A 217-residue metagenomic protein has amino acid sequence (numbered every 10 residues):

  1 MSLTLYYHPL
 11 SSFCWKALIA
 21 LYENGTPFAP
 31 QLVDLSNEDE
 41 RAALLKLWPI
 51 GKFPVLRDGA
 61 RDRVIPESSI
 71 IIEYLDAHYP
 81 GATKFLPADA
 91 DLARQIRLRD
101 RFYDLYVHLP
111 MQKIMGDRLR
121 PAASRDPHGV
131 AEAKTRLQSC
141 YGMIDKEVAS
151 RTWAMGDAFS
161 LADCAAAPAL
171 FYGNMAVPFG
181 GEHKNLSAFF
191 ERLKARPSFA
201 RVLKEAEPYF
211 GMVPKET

Functional and structural regions predicted by a protein language model:
M1-A131: GST-like domain detector, emphasizing the conserved glutathione-binding G-site in the N-terminal thioredoxin-like
H8, D34, L161, A206-E207: Short, solvent-exposed turn/loop segments enriched in Gly/Ser/Thr/Pro and often Arg
Q31, L203-K204: Residue-level detector of family-conserved "landmark" positions at structurally sensitive sites
R41, R120, F179, M212-P214: Residue-level signature of transmembrane alpha-helix interfaces in integral membrane proteins
R61, A169, E207: Flexible loop residues that form catalytic and substrate-binding hotspots at small-molecule/glycan-binding clefts
Y103-P197, V202: GST-like fold's C-terminal all-alpha helical module
E205-T217: Acidic/histidine-enriched, glycine/proline-rich intrinsically disordered or flexible terminal extensions
